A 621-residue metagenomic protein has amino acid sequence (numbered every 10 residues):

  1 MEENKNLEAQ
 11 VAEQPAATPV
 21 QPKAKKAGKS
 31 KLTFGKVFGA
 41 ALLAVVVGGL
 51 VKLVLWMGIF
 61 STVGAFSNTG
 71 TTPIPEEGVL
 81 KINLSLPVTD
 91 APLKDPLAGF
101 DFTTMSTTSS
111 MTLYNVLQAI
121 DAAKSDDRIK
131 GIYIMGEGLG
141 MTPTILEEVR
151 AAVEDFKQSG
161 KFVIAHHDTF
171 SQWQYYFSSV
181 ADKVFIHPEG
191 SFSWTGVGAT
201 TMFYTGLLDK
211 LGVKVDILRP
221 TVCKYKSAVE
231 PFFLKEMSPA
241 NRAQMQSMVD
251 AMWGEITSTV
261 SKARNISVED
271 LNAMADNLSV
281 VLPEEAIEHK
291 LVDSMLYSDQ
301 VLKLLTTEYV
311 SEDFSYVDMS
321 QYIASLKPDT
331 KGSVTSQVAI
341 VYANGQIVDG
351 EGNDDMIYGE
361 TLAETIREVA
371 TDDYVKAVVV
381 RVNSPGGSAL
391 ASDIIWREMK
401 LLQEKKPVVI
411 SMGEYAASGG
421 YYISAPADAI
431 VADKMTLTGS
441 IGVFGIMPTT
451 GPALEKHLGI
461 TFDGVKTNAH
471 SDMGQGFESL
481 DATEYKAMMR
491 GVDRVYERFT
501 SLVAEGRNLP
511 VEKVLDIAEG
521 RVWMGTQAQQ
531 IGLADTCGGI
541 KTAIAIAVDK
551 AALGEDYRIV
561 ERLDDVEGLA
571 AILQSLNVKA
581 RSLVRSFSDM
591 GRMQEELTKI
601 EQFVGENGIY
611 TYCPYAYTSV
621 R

Functional and structural regions predicted by a protein language model:
M1-A41: N-terminal Lys/Arg-rich, disordered targeting/topogenic segments
F34-T69, E77: Hydrophobic alpha-helical transmembrane signal-anchor segments
T69-V79, G332-S333: Membrane-proximal juxtamembrane linkers immediately C-terminal to transmembrane helices
L80-T201, T330-A453: Cleft-lining beta-strand/loop regions that shape enzyme active-site pockets
T201, T205-L304, G451-I531, D535-K550 (+1 more regions): Charged, glycine-interspersed solvent-exposed loop segments at helix/strand-loop junctions that cap or gate access
K262-A263, D293-Q337, F444, T500-G506 (+1 more regions): C-terminal long alpha-helix characteristic of the crotonase
S333-V338, Y342-Y374, G491, L563-R621: Intrinsic disorder and flexible/low-complexity segments
Y342-G345, V382-S384, M412-E414, A427 (+9 more regions): Active-site proximal loops enriched in glycine and acidic residues that flank catalytic Cys/His/Asp and coordinate
